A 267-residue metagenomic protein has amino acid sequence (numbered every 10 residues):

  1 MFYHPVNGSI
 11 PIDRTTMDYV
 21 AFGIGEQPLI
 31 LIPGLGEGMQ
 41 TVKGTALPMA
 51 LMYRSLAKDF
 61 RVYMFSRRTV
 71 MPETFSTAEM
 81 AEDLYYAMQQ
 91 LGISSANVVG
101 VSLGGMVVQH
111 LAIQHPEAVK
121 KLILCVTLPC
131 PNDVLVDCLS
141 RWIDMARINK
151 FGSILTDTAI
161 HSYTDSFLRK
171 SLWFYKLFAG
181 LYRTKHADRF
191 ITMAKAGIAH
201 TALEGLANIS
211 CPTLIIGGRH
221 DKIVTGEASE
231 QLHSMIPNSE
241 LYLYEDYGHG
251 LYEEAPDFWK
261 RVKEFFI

Functional and structural regions predicted by a protein language model:
S9-M71: Conserved HGGG/HGGXW glycine-rich cap/lid loop of the alpha/beta-hydrolase fold
E79-A96: Conserved acidic catalytic loop of the alpha/beta-hydrolase fold
A96, G100-G105, G218: Conserved alpha/beta-hydrolase "nucleophile elbow" surrounding the catalytic nucleophile
M106-Q109, I113, V119-N149, R189: Flexible "cap/lid" loop of the alpha/beta hydrolase fold
D133-V136, S153-H200, E204-G205: Conserved alpha/beta-hydrolase catalytic His-Asp/Glu region
I209, I215-G217, D221: Short beta-strand/loop motif that positions the catalytic acidic residue of the alpha/beta-hydrolase fold
K222-A228: Conserved alpha/beta-hydrolase "acid-adjacent" motif
Y247-W259: Catalytic histidine-centered segment of alpha/beta-hydrolase-like enzymes
